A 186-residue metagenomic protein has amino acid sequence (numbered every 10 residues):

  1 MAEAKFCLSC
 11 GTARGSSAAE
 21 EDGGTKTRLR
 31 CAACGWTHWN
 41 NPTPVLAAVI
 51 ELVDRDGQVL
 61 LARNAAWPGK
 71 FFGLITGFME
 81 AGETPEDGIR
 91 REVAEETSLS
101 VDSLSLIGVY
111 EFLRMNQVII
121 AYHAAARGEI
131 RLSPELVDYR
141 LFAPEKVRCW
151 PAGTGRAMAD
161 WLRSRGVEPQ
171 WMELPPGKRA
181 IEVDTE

Functional and structural regions predicted by a protein language model:
M1-A48: Acidic, metal-coordinating catalytic segment for phosphate/diphosphate chemistry, firing primarily on the Nudix
S17-A18, L99-G108: A short coil-to-beta-strand element that immediately follows conserved catalytic motifs
T25, P68, L113-Q117: Short acidic/glycine-enriched loop/turn segments that link adjacent beta-strands
T43, E83, P134: Short beta-to-alpha loop/turn elements within the nucleotide-binding domains of ABC transporters
L52-E95: Conserved Nudix-box catalytic region and its N-terminal flanking loop in Nudix hydrolases and closely related
Y110-D138, P144, W161-L162: Active-site-adjacent beta-strand/loop module that shapes the phosphate/pyrophosphate-binding cleft
G128, L141-E186: Long C-terminal interaction/binding lobes of large macromolecular proteins
